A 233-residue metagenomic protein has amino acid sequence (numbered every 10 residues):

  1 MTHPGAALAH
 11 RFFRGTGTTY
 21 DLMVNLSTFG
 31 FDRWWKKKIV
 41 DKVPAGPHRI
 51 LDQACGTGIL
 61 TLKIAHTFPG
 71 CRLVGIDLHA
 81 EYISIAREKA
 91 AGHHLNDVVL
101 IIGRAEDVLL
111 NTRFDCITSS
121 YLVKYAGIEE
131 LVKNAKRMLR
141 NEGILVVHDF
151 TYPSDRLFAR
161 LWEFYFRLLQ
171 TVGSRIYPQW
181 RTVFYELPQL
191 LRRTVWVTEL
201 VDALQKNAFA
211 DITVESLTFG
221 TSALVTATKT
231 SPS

Functional and structural regions predicted by a protein language model:
F29-P47, K63: Conserved alpha-helix/loop element of class I SAM-dependent methyltransferases that forms part of the SAM/SAH-binding
R49-D107: Class I SAM-dependent methyltransferase SAM/SAH-binding core
E106-I117: A short acidic, Gly/Pro-enriched loop at the edge of an enzyme's catalytic core that lines a small-molecule cofactor
D115-E129: A short SAM/SAH-binding and catalytic strip from SAM-dependent methyltransferases
E129-I144: A short glycine-rich, Lys/Arg-flanked "PGG" loop and its adjoining helix->strand segment in the class I
G143-T151: Conserved beta-strand signature within the Rossmann-like core of class I S-adenosyl-L-methionine
T151-A203: C-terminal alpha-helical "lid/dimerization" subdomain adjacent to the S-adenosyl-L-methionine
A208-S233: Core SAM-dependent methyltransferase catalytic element
